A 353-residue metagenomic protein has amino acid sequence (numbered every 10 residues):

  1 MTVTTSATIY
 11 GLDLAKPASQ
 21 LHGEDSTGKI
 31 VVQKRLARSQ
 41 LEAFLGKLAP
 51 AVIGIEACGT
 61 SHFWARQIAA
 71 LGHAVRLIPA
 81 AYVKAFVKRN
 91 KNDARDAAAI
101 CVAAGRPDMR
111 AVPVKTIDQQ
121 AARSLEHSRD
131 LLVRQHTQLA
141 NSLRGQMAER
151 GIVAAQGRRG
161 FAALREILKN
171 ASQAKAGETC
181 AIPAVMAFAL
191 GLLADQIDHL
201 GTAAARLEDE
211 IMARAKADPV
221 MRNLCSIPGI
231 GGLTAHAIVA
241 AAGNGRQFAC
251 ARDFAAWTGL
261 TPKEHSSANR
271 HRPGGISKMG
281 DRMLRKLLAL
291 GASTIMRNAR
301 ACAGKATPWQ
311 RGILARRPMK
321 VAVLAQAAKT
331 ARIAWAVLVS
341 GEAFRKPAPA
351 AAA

Functional and structural regions predicted by a protein language model:
M1-A7, L125, A205-I230, I238-N244: Extended, structured, electrostatic nucleic-acid-contact surfaces
S6-E24, I100: Gly/Thr-rich phosphate-binding beta-strand-loop-beta motif of the actin/hexokinase/Hsp70
G28-A51: Nucleic-acid-processing active sites and adjacent nucleic-acid-binding tracks, predominantly divalent metal-dependent
K47-A85: Conserved DEDDh/DEDDy metal-dependent 3′-5′ exonuclease domain
R76-H127, A162-A171, A268-M279, M283: Short alpha-helix plus adjacent loop in nuclease-associated cores
F86, N223-A315, M319: Phosphate-backbone recognition surface of nucleic-acid-processing proteins
E126-N223, A303: Glycine-rich, often acidic, oxyanion-interacting loops/wings at catalytic, nucleic-acid, or phospho-protein interfaces
N269-R270, W309-A353: Low-complexity, acidic/Ser/Thr- and charged residue-rich accessory regions of DNA metabolism proteins
